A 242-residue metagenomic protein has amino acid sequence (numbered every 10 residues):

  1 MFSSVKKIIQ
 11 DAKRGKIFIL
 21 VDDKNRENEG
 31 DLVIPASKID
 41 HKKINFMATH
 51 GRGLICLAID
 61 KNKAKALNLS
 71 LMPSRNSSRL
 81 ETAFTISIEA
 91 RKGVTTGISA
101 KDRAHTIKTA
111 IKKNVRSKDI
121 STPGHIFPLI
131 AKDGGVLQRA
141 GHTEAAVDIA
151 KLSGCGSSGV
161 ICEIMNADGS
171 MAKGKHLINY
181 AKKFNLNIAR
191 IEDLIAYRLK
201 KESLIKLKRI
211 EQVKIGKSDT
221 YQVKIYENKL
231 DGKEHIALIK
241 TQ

Functional and structural regions predicted by a protein language model:
M1-Q242: Catalytic domains of riboflavin
